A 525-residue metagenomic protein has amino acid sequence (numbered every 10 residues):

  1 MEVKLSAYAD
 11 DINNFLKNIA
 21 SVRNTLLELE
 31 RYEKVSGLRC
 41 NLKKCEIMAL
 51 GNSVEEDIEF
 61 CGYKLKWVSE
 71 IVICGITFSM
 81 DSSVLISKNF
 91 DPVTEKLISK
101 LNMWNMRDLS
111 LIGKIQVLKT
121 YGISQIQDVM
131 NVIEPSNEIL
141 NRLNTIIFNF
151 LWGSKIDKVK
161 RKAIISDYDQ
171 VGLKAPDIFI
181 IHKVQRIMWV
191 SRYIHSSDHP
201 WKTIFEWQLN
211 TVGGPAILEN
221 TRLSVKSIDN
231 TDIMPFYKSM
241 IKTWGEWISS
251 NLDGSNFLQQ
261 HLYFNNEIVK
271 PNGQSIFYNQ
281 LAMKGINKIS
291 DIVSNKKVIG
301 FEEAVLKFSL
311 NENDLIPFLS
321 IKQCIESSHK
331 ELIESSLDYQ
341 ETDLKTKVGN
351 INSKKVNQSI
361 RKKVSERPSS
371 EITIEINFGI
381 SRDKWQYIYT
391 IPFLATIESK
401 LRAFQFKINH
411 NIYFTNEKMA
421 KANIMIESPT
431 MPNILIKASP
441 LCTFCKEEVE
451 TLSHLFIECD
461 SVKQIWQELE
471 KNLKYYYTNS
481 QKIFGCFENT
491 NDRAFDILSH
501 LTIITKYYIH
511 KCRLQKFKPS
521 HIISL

Functional and structural regions predicted by a protein language model:
L5-K34, G51-S53, D81-S82: Catalytic palm subdomain of template-directed nucleic-acid polymerases, centered on the conserved carboxylate motif
A9-D11, G37, I71-D81, Y121-I133 (+3 more regions): Short, conserved catalytic/metal-binding micro-motifs enriched in Asp/Glu and His
L16-A20, S83-N89, M106-G113, V132-I139 (+3 more regions): Conserved, non-catalytic sequence blocks in retroelement Pol enzymes and Pol-derived host proteins
R39-I71: Short, conserved micro-motifs composed of acidic
G62, K66-V68, F78, L101 (+6 more regions): Family-specific functional microsites
G62-N137, S154, I187-P200: Basic, alpha-helical interaction scaffolds
L140-L151: Short amphipathic alpha-helical coiled-coil/interface segments
L143, I156-K418, T505, L525: Extended C-terminal regions of large enzymes
